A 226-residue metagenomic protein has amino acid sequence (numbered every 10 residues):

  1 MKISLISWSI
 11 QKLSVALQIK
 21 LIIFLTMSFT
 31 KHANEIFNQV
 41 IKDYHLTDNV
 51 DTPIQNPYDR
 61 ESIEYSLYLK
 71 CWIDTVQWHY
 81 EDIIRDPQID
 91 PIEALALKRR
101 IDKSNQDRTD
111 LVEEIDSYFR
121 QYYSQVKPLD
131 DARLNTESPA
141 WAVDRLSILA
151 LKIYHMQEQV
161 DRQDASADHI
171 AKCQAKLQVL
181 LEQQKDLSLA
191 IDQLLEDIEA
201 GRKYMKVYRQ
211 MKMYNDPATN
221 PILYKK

Functional and structural regions predicted by a protein language model:
L13-S14, K31: N-terminal cationic amphipathic segment used for targeting or macromolecule association
T26-K226: Anionic, Ser/Thr-rich low-complexity intrinsically disordered regions
